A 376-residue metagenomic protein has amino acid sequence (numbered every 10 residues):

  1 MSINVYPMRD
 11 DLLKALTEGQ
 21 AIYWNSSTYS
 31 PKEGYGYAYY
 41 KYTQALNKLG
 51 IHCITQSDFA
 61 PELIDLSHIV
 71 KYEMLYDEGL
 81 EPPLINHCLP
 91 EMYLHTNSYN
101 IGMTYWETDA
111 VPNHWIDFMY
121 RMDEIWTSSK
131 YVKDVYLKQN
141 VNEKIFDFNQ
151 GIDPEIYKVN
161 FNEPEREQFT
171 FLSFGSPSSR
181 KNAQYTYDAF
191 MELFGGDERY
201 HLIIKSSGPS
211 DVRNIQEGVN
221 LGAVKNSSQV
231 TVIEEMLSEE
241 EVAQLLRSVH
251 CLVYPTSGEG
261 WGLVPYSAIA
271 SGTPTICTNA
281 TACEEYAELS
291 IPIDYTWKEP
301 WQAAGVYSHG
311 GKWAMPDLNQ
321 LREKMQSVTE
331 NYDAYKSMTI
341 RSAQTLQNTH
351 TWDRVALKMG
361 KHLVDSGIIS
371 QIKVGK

Functional and structural regions predicted by a protein language model:
M1-P82, L357, H362: N-terminal pre-catalytic "stem/leader" segment of glycosyltransferase-like enzymes
P7, S57-N140, E241: Extended catalytic core of nucleotide-activated donor transferases of GT-like folds
N113-H114, F146, G151-E167: Acidic anion/phosphate-binding donor-loop and adjacent secondary structure in glycosyltransferase catalytic cores
P164-K181, Y187-M191, L202-I204: Conserved donor-binding/catalytic core segment of Leloir-type glycosyltransferases
I215-A243: Nucleotide-activated donor-binding/catalytic signature segment of Leloir-type glycosyltransferases, i.e., the conserved
Q244-G260, A270-T273: Acidic donor-binding loop of glycosyltransferase active sites
P274-C277, I291-D294: Short hydrophobic beta-strand element within catalytic cores of glycosyltransferases and related nucleotide-activated
Q320-S327, A334-T349: A short, well-ordered alpha-helix in the C-terminal region of glycosyltransferases
